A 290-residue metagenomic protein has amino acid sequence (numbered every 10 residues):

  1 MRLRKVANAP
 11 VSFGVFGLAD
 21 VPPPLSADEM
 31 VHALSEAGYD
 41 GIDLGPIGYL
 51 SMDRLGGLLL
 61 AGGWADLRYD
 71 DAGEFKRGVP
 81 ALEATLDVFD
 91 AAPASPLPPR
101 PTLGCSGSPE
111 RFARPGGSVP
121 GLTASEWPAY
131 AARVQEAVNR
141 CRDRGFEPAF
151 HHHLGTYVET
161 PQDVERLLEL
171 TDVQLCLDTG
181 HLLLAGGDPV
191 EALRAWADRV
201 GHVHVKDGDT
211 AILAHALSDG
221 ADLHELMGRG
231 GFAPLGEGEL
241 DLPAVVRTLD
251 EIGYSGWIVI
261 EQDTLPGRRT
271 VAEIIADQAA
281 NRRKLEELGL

Functional and structural regions predicted by a protein language model:
M1-L97, Q135, R142-F146, Q174 (+1 more regions): N-terminal pre-domain/capping segments
P24, W64-E83, G107-S125, S218 (+2 more regions): Surface-exposed, active-site-proximal loop segments in enzymatic domains
G41-M52, L67-P80, L154-E159, H181-G187 (+3 more regions): Acidic-and-aromatic substrate-binding clefts and catalytic sites of carbohydrate-active enzymes
D43, G62, T102, A149 (+3 more regions): Conserved beta-strand positions in the central sheet of alpha/beta enzyme cores
G73-L175: Active-site acidic/histidine proton-transfer and metal-coordination neighborhood in alpha/beta enzyme cores
A132-E239: Acidic/histidine-rich catalytic cores of soluble enzymes
E237-E251: A short, acidic, amphipathic alpha-helical segment used as a generic capping/interface helix at domain edges
